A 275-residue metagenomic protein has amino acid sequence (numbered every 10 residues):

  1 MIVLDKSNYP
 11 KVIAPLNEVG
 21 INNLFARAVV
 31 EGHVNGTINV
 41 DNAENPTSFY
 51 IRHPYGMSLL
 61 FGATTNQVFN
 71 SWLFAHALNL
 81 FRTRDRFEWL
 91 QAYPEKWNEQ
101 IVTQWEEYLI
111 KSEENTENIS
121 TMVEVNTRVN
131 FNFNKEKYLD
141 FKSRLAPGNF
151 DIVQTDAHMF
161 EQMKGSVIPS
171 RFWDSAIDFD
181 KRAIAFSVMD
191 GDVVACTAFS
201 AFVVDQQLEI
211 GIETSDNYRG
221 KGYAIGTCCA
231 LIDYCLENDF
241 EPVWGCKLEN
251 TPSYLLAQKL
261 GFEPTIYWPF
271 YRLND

Functional and structural regions predicted by a protein language model:
M1-N22, R128-N130, K135-A176: Short amphipathic alpha-helix that is part of the acyltransferase structural core
I13-I38: An N-terminal domain-cap segment
N35-R52, I184-A198: Conserved beta-hairpin
G36, N42-P46, Y50-M159: Acyl-donor-binding surface of acyltransferase catalytic domains
Q67-L78, I210, G220-Y234, L255 (+1 more regions): Conserved acetyl-CoA-binding loop-helix of GNAT-fold acetyltransferases
Q91-K96, W244-L255, R272-N274: Conserved beta-strand-loop-alpha-helix junction that forms the acyl-donor binding cleft
W97-E113, I225, L248-I266: Conserved active-site alpha-helix within GNAT-family acetyltransferase domains
D174-D216: A conserved beta-strand-loop-helix scaffold within acyl/acetyltransferase catalytic domains
